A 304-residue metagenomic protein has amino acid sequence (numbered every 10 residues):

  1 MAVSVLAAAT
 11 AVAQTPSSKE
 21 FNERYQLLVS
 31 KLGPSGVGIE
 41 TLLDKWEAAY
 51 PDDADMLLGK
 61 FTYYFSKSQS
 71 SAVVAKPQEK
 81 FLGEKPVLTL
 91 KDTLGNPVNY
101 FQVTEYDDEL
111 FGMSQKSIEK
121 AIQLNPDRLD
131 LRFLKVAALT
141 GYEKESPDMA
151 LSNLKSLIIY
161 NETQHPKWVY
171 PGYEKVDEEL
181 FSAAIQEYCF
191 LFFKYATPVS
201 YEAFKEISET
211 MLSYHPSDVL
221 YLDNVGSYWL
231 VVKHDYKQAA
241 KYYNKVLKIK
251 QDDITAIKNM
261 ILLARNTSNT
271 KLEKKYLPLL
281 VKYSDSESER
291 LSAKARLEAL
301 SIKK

Functional and structural regions predicted by a protein language model:
A11-D108: N-terminal leader/linker segments that initiate helical-solenoid repeat arrays
K45-W46, A121, L157, T210-M211 (+2 more regions): Canonical positions in the second alpha-helix
P51-D52, P126-D127, E162, H215-S217 (+2 more regions): Short coil turns that delineate tetratricopeptide repeat
L58-G59, D130-A137, P166-G172, Q186-E187 (+4 more regions): Alpha-solenoid helical repeat scaffolds
Y63-K120, L124, L134, G141-E187 (+1 more regions): Short coil/linker segments at helix-helix boundaries
K194, P198-E206, M211-V219, N266-K304: Terminal, low-structured helical/coil segments at or just beyond the last alpha-helical repeat
